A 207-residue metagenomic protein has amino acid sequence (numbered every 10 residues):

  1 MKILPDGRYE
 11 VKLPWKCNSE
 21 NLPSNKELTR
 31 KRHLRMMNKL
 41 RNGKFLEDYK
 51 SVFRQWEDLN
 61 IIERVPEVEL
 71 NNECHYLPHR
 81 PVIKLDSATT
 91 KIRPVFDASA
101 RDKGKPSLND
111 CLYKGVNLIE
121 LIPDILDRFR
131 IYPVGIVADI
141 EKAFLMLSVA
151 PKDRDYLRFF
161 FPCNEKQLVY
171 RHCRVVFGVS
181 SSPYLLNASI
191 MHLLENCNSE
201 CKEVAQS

Functional and structural regions predicted by a protein language model:
M1-Y113, F177: Reverse-transcribing Pol proteins
L13, S87-R101, I125-M146: Conserved catalytic palm subdomain of right-hand nucleotidyl-transferase polymerases, strongest for RNA-directed enzymes
F45-Y49, L118, V137, S182 (+1 more regions): Hydrophobic (often cysteine-bearing) scaffold residues that line and stabilize catalytic clefts of nucleotide/cofactor
D102-D110, F144-R154: Cytochrome P450 core scaffold surrounding the K-helix E-X-X-R motif and the conserved "meander" helix-loop region
K105-D110, N164-N187: Short, conserved non-catalytic motifs in the polymerase core
D110-L121, S180, Y184, H192: Active-site beta-loop-alpha junctions of metal-dependent nucleic acid enzymes, especially the RNase H-like/DDE
D139-E141, V176-G178, K202-S207: Catalytic palm active-site di-aspartate
P183-S207: Active-site palm subdomain of RNA-directed nucleic acid polymerases
